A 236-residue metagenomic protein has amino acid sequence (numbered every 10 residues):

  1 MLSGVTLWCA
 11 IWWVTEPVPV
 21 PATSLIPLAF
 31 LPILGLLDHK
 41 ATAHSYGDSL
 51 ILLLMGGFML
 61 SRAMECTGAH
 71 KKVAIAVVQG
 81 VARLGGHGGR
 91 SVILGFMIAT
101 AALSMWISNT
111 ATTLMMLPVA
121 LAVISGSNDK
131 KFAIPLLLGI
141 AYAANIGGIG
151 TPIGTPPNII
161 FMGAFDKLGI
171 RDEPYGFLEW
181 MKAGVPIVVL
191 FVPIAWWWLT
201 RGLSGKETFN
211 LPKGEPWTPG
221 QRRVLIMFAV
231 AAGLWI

Functional and structural regions predicted by a protein language model:
M1-L53, K167-I170, E179-I236: Hydrophobic transmembrane alpha-helices of multi-pass small-molecule transporters
G4, A10, P32, G57 (+14 more regions): Functionally constrained cores in energy, signaling, and assembly domains
V5-W8, L53, V92, F96 (+3 more regions): Hydrophobic transmembrane alpha-helices of multi-pass secondary transporters, especially the MFS 12-helix bundle
A10-V18, A99-S108, A141-I153, L234-I236: Transmembrane alpha-helix interface/packing and boundary motifs in multi-pass membrane proteins, characterized by
V20, T112-T113, N158, W180: General alpha-helical segment detector with a strong preference for membrane-spanning helices and helix-boundary regions
A22, I26-K130: Membrane-embedded alpha-helical segments and adjacent helix-loop junctions characteristic of multi-pass solute
L60, C66-A69, G86, N128-Y142 (+1 more regions): Juxtamembrane and boundary regions of transmembrane helices in multi-pass small-molecule transporters and channels
